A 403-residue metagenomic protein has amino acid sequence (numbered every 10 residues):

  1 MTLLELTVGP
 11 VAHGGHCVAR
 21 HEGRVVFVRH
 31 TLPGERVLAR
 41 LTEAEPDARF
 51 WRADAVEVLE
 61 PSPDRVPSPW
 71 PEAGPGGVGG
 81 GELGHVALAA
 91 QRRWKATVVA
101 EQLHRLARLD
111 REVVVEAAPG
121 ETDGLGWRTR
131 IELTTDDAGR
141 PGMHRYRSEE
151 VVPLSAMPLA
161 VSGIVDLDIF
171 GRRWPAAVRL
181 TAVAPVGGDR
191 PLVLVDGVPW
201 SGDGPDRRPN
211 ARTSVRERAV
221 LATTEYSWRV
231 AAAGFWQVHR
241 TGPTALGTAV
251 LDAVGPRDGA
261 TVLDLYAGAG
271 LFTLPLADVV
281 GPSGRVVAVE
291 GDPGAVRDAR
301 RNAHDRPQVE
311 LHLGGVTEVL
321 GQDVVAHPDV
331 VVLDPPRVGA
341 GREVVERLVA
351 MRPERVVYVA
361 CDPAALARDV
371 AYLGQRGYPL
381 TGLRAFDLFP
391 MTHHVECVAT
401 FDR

Functional and structural regions predicted by a protein language model:
M1-L333, V338-E346, R352: Accessory RNA-recognition modules of RNA-modification enzymes
V18, V398-T400: Conserved hydrophobic/aromatic beta-strand scaffold that supports enzyme active sites
R128-R130, H394-V398: Short hydrophobic/aromatic beta-strand or adjacent loop that forms the aromatic wall/cage of a ligand/substrate-binding
T135, F401-D402: Short beta-strand-to-turn element immediately C-terminal to the catalytic PLP-Schiff-base lysine in fold type I
H312-V395, D402: S-adenosylmethionine
